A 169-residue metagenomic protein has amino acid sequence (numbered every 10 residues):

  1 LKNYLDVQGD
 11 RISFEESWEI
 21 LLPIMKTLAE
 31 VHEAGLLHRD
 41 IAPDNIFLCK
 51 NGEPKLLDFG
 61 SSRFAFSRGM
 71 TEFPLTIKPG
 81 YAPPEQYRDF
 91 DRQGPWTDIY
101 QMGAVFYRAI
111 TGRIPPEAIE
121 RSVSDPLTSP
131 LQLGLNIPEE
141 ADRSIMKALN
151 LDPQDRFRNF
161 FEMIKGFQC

Functional and structural regions predicted by a protein language model:
K2-I12: AlphaC helix of the protein kinase catalytic domain
I20-L21: Activation segment signature within eukaryotic-like protein kinase domains
M25-L36: Protein kinase catalytic-loop region centered on the HRD/HxD motif
L37, A42-P43, F47: Canonical protein kinase catalytic loop motif
L48-G52: Activation-loop N-terminal segment of eukaryotic-like protein kinases
P54, F66-T76: Regulatory activation segment
G80-C169: C-terminal lobe helix-coil module of Hanks-type protein kinase domains
